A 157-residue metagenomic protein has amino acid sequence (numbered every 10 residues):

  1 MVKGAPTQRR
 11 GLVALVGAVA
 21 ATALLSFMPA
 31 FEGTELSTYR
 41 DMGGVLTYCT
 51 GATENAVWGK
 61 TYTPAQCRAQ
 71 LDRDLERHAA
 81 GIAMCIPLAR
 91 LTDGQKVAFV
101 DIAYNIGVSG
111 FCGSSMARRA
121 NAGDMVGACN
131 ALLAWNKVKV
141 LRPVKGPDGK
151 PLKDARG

Functional and structural regions predicted by a protein language model:
M1-G43, A52, A56-V57, Y62-R73 (+2 more regions): Long, amphipathic alpha-helical surface segments
G43-V45, G94: Extracytoplasmic
C49-A52, I102-Y104: Active-site-proximal beta-strand/loop segments in catalytic clefts of secreted hydrolases
R77-S114: Active-site nucleophile-His-acid catalytic modules used for acyl/amide transfer and hydrolysis across diverse enzymes
